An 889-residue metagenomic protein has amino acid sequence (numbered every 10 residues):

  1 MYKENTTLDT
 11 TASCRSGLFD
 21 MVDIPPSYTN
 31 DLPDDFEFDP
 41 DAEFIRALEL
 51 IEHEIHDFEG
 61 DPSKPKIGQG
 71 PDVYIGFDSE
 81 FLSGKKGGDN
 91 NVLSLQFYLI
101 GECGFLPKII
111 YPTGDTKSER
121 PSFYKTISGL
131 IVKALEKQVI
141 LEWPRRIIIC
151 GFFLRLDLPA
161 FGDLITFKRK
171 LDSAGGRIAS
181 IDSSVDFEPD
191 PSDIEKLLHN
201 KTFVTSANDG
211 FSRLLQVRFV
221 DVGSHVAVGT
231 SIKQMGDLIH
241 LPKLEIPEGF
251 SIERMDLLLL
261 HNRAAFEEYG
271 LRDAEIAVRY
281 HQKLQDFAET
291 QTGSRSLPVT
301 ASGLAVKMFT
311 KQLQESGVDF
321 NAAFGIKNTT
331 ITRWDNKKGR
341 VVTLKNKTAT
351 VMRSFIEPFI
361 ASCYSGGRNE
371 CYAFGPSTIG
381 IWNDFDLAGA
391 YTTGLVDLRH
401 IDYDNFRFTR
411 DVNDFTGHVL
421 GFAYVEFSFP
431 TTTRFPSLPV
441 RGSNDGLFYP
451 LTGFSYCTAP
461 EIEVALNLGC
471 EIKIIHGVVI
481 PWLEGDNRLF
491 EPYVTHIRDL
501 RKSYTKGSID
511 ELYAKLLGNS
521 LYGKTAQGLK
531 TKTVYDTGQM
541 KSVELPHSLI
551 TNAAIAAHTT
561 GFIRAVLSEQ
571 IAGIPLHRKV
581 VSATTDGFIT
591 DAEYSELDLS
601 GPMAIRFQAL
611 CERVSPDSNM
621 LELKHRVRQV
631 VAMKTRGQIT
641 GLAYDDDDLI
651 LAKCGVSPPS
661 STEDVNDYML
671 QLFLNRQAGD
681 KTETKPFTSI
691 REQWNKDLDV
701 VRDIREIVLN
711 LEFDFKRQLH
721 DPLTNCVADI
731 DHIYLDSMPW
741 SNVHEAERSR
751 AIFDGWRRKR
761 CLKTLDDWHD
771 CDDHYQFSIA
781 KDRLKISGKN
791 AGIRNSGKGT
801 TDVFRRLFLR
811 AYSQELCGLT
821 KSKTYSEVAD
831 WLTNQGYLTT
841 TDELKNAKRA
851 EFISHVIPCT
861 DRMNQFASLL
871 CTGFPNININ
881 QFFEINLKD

Functional and structural regions predicted by a protein language model:
Y2-I75, S79: N-terminal accessory regions of nucleic-acid-interacting proteins
F44-V73, Q138-E142, N208, I360-N383 (+1 more regions): A short acidic-Thr-Gly-centered motif at the start of a beta-strand
P65-L99: Gly/Thr-rich phosphate-binding beta-strand-loop-beta motif of the actin/hexokinase/Hsp70
G76-D78, F219-V220, W382-F385, Y391: Short hydrophobic beta-strand that contains or immediately precedes a catalytic carboxylate
G104-E253, Y269-R272: Conserved DEDDh/DEDDy metal-dependent 3′-5′ exonuclease domain
L158-F167, A388-Y403, Y594: Short active-site loop/helix that positions an aromatic residue
D273, D384-G389, G518, H577-E593: Catalytic palm active-site di-aspartate
Q285-F374, T433, L447-Y449, A459-E463 (+3 more regions): C-terminal, non-catalytic extensions of nucleic-acid polymerases
